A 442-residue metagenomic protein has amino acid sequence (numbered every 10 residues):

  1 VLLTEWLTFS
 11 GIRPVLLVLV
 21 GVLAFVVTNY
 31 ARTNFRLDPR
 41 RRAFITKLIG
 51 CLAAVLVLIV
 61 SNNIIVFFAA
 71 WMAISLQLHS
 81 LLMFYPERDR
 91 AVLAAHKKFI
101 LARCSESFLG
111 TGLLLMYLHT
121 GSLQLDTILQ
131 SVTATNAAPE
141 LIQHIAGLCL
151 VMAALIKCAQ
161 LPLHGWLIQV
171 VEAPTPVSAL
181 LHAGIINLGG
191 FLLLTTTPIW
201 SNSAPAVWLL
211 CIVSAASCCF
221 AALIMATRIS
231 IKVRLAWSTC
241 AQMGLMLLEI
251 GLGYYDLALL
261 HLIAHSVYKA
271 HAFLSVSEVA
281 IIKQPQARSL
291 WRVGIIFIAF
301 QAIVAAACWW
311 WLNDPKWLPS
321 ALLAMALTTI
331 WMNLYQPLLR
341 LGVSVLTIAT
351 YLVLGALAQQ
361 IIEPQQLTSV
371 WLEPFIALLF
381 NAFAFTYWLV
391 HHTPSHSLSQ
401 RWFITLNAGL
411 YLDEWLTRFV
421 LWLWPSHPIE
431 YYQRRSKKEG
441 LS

Functional and structural regions predicted by a protein language model:
L2, T8-P86, S105-S107, L209-L252: Internal transmembrane alpha-helices of multipass membrane proteins
L2-I12, L23, I145, C149-A206 (+1 more regions): Short helix-boundary/re-entrant hairpin motifs in multi-pass inner-membrane proteins
F9-G21, V66-Q77, E140-A154, N202-A215 (+2 more regions): Structural signature of hydrophobic alpha-helical transmembrane segments
R40-A53, L93-T111, I145-A146, V170-P176 (+3 more regions): Interfacial and helix-entry/exit segments of alpha-helical transmembrane bundles in multi-pass inner-membrane proteins
G50, A54-S131, G244-P285: Alpha-helical multi-pass transmembrane bundles of energy-transducing inner-membrane proteins
L56-S61, G110-G121, N187-I199, L247-L260 (+2 more regions): Hydrophobic alpha-helical transmembrane segments in multi-pass integral membrane proteins
I186, R292-A306, S320-I330, G342-Q360 (+1 more regions): Hydrophobic membrane-spanning alpha-helices of multi-pass integral membrane proteins
L338-V353, P364-S442: Membrane-interface and transmembrane segments of multi-pass membrane proteins
